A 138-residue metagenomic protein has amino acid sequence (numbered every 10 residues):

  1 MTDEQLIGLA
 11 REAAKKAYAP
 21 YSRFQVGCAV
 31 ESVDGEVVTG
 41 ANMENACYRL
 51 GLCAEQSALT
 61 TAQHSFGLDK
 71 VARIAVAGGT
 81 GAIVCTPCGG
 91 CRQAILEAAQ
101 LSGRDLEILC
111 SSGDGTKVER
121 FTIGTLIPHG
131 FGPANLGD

Functional and structural regions predicted by a protein language model:
M1-K16, D69-D138: C-terminal binding/interaction regions
A19-S22: Short loop/turn motifs at secondary-structure junctions and domain boundaries
Q25-S32: Short beta-strand scaffold segments in enzyme catalytic cores
S32-D34, G113-D114: Short acidic-glycine loop/turn motifs at beta-strand connectors
D34-N45, K70-A77: Glycine/charged-rich beta-loop-alpha catalytic/anionic-binding loops adjacent to active sites
N42-Q56: Compact, glycine-rich, soluble single-domain proteins
C53, S57, G90-Q93: Short amphipathic alpha-helical face segments that pack within enzyme cores and frequently flank/anchor catalytic
A54-A75: Short, solvent-exposed cationic patches
